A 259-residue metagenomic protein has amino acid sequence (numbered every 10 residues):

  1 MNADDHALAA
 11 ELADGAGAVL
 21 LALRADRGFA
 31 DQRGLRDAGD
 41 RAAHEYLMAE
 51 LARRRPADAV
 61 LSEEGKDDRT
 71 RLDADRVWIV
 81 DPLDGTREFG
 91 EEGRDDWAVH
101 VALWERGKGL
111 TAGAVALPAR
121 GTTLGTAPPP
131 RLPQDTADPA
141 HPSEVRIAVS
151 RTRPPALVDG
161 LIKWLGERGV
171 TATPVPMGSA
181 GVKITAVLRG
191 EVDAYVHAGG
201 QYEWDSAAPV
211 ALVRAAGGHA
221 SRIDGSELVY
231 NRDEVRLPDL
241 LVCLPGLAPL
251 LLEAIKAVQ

Functional and structural regions predicted by a protein language model:
M1-A7, E11, Q134-S143, K256-Q259: Short, low-complexity, intrinsically disordered N-terminal peptides in bacterial proteins
M1-L83, G160-K163, G246: N-terminal subdomain of lithium-sensitive/metallo-dependent phosphomonoesterases centered on the IMPase/IPPase/PAP
A16, L20-L23, L51, T86 (+6 more regions): Residue-level signal for inorganic ion chemistry
R41, E64, P82-G85, P118 (+2 more regions): Generic detector of well-ordered alpha-helical packing
P56, A74-D75, K108-T111, P142-E144 (+1 more regions): Short coil/turn connectors at secondary-structure junctions
R71-P129: DPxDG-like acidic metal-binding loop motif
K108-G109, P130-Q134, G246-L251: Short helix-loop capping/hinge motifs at secondary-structure junctions, enriched in acidic/polar residues
P139-Q259: An extended, acidic
